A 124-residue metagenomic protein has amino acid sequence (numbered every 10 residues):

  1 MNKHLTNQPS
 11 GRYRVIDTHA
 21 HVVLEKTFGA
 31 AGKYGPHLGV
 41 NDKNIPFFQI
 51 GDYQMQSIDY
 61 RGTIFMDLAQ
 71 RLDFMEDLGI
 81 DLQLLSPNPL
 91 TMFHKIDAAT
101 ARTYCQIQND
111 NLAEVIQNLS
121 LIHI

Functional and structural regions predicted by a protein language model:
M1-I122: Helix-coil boundary/capping segments in enzymes
